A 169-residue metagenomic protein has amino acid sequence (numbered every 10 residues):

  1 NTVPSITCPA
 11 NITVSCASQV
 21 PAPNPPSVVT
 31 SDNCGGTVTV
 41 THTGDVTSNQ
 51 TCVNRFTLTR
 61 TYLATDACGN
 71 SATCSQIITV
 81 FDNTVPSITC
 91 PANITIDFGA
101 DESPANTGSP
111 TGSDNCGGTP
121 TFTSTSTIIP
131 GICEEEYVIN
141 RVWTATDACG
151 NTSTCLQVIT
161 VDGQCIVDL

Functional and structural regions predicted by a protein language model:
N1-L169: Proline-threonine-serine-rich low-complexity tracts
